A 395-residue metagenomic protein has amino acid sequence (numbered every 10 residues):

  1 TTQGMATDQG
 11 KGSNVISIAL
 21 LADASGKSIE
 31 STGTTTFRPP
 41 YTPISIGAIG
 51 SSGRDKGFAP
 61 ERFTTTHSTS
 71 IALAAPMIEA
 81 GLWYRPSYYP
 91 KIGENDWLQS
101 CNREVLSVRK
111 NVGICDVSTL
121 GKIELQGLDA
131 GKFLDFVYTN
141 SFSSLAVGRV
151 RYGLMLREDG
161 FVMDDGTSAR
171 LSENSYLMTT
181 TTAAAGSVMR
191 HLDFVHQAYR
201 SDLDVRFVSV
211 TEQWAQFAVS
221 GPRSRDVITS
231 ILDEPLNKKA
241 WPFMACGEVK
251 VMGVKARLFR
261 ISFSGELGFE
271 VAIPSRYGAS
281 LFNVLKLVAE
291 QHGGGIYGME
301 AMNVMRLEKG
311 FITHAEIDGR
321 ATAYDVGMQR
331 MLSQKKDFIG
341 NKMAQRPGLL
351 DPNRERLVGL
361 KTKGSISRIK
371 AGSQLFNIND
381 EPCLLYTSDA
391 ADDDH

Functional and structural regions predicted by a protein language model:
T1-T2, S13: A conserved FAD-binding loop/helix module that cradles the flavin
G10, I16-L156, F161-M163, E300: Acidic, proline/glycine-enriched N-terminal capping motif
S87, H196-E355: Glycine-rich, acidic
A130-L134, A185-V188, R225-V227, Y277-N283 (+1 more regions): Short, conserved charged micro-motifs
L360-I366: A structural micro-motif recognizing beta-strand termini and the immediately following turn/loop segments
I369, S373-L385: Generic long, charged, amphipathic alpha-helical segments
Y386-H395: Single conserved hydrophobic/aromatic residue that forms the stacking wall/gate of nucleotide- or nucleobase-binding
